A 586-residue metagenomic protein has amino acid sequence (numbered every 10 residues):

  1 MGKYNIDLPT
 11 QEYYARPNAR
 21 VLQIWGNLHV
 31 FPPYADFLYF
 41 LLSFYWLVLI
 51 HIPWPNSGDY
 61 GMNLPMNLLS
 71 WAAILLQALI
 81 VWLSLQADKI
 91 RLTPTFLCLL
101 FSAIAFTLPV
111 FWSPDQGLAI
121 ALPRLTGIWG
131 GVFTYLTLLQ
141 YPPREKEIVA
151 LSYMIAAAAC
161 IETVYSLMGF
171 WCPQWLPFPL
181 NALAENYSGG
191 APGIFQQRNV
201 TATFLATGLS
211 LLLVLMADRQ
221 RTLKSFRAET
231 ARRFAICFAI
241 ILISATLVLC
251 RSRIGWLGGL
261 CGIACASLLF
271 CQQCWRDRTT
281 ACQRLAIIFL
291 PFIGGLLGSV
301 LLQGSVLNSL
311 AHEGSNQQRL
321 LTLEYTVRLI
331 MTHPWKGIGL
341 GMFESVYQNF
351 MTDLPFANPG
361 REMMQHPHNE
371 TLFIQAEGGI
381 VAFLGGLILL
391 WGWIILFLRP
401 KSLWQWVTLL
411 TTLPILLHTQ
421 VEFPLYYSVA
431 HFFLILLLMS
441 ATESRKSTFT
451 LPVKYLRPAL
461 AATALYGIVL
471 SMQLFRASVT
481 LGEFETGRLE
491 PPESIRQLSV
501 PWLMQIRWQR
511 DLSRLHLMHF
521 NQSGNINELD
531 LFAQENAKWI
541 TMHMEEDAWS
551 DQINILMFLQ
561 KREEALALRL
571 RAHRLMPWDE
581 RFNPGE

Functional and structural regions predicted by a protein language model:
G2-L108, L118-I120, F133-V149, Y153-A156 (+5 more regions): Transmembrane signal-anchor hairpin modules in multi-pass inner-membrane enzymes, especially those that act on
D36-W46, I50, L69-W82, F106-W112 (+7 more regions): Alpha-helical transmembrane segments of multi-pass inner-membrane proteins
H51-Y60, W175-F178, F373-E377, V407-I435 (+1 more regions): Membrane helix-loop boundary segments at the extracytoplasmic
D59-M62, Q196-N199, C237-S267, Q303 (+2 more regions): Helix-loop-helix junctions and helix-breaking kinks within/between transmembrane helices of multi-pass membrane
Y60, G117-P123, N186-T201, L323 (+2 more regions): Short aromatic-rich membrane-water interface segments that cap or initiate transmembrane helices in multi-pass membrane
F170, L247-C250, G255, F270-S315 (+2 more regions): A membrane-periplasm/extracellular boundary helix in multi-pass inner-membrane enzymes that assemble envelope glycans
Q197, L320-M364, T371, G378-A382: TM-adjacent membrane-interface loops and short helices in multi-pass inner/ER membrane proteins
L211, G258, G262-I263, L403-L456: Transmembrane alpha-helices of multi-pass inner-membrane enzymes
